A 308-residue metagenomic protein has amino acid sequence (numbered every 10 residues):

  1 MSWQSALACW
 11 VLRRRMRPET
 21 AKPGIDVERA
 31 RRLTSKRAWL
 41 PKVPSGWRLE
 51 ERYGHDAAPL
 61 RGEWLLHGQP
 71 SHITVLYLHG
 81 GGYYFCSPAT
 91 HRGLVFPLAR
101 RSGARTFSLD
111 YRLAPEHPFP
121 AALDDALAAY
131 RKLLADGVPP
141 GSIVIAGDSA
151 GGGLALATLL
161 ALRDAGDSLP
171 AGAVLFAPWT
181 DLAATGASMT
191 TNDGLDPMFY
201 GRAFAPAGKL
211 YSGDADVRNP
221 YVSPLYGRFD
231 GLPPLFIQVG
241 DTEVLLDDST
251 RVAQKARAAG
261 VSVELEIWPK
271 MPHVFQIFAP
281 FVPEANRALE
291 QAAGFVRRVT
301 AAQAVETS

Functional and structural regions predicted by a protein language model:
M1-Q69, A301-S308: A glycine/proline-hinged amphipathic helix-loop "lid/cap" segment that gates access to hydrophobic ligand pockets
A6-L7, A57-S308: Alpha/beta-hydrolase superfamily serine-hydrolase fold, recognizing
